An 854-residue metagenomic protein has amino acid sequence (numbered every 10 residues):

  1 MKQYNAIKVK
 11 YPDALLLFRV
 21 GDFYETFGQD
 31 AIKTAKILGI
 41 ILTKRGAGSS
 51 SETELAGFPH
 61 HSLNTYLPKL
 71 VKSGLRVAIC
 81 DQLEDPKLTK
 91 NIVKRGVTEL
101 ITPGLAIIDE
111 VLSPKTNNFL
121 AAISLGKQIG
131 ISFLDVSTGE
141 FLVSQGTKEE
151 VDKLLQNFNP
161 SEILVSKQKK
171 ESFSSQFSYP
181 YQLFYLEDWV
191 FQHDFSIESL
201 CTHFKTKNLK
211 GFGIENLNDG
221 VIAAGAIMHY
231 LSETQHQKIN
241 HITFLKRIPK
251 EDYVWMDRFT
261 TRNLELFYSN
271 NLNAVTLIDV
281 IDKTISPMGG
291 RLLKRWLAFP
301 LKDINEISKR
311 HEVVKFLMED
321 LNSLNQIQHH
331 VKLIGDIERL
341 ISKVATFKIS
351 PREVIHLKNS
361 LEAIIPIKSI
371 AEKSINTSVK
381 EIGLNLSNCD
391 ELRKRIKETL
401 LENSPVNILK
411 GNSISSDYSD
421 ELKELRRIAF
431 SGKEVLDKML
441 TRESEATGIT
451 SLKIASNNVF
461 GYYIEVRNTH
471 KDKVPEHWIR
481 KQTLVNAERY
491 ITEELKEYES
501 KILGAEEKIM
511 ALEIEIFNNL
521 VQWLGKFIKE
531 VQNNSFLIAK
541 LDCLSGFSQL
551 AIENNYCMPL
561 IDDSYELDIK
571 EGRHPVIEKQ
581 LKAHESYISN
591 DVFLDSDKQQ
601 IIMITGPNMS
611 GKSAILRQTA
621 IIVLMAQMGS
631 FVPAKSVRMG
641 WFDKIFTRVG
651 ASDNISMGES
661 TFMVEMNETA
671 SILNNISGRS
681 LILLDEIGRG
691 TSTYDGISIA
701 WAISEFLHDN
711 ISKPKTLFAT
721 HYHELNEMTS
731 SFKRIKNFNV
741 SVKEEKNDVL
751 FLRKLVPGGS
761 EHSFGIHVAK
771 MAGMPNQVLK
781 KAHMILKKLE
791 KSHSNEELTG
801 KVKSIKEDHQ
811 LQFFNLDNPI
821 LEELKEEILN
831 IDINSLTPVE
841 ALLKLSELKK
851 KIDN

Functional and structural regions predicted by a protein language model:
M1, L17, G28, H60-L67 (+32 more regions): Amphipathic alpha-helical transducer elements in NTP-driven molecular machines
M1-F316, N325, H329-K332, D336-A345 (+2 more regions): Charged catalytic and DNA/RNA-contacting regions of genome-maintenance and nucleic-acid-processing enzymes
P12, G28-Q29, L217, I285-S286 (+7 more regions): ATPase nucleotide-binding head domains, primarily ABC-like/P-loop NTPase cores
P103-L112, K238, I375-S378, D437-I449 (+4 more regions): Active-site phosphate-binding and catalytic loops of NTP-dependent enzymes
F191-S199, W255, L266-Y268, N359-E434 (+4 more regions): Amphipathic heptad-repeat alpha-helical coiled-coil/stalk segments that mediate oligomerization, filament/stalk
T346, S350, S360-A363, S416-D417 (+2 more regions): Charged, surface-exposed helical/loop "interaction arms" that form contiguous linear patches used for dimerization
L401, L484, E488-V521: Extended, charged coiled-coil "arm/hinge" scaffolds of SMC/Rad50-like chromosome-maintenance ATPases and other large
N457, L829-N854: Terminal-proximal interaction/regulatory segments of ATP-powered molecular machines
